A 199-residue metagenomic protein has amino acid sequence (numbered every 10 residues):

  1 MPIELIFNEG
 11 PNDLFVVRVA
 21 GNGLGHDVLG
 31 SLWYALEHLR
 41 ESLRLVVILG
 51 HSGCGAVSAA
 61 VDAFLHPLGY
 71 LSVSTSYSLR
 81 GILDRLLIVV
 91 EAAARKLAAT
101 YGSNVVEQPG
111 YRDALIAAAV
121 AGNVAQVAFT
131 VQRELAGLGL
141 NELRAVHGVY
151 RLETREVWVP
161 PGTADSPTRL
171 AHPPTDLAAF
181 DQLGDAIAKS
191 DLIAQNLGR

Functional and structural regions predicted by a protein language model:
M1, G50-V57: Gly/Ser/Thr-rich loops at beta-strand to alpha-helix junctions that form or flank small-molecule/cofactor-binding
M1-V16: N-terminal short beta-loop-beta anion/metal-coordinating cradle
P2-E4, S31-A35: Short, hydrophobic/aromatic alpha-helical segments in well-folded domains
N12, G21-G30, E37-L43, A56-R199: Divalent-metal-activated hydrolytic enzyme cores
V17-A20, L49-H51: Short His-Asn-centered micro-motif
R44-I48: Well-ordered alpha/beta subsegment
